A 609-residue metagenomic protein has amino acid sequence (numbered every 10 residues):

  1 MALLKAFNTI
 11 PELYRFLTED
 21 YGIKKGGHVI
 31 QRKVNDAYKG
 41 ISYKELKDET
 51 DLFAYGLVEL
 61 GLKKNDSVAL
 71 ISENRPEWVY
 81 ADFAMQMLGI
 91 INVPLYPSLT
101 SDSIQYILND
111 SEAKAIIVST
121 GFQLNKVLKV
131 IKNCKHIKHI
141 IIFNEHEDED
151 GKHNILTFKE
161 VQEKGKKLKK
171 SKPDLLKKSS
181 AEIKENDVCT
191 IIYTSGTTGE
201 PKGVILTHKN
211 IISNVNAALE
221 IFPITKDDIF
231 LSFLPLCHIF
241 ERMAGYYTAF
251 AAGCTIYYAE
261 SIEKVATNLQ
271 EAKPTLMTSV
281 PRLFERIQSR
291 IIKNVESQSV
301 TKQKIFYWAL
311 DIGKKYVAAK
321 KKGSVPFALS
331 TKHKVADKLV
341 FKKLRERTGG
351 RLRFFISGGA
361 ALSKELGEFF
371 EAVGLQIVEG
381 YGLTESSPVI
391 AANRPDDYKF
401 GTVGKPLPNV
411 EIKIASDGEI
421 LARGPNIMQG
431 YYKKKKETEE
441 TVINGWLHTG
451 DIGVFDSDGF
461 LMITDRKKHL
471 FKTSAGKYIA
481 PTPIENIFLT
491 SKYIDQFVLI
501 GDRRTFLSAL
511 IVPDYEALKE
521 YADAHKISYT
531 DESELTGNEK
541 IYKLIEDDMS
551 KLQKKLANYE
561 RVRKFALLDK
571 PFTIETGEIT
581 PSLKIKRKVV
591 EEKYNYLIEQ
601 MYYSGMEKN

Functional and structural regions predicted by a protein language model:
Y14-I41, D569-P571: AMP-dependent adenylate-forming
V29-F83, T100-Q105, T157-E163, L206-H208: Conserved AMP-binding/adenylate-forming core of the ANL superfamily
G40-K44, C189-V215: Conserved AMP-binding A3 loop
M87-K164, L544: Structural core segment of the AMP-binding/adenylate-forming
L99-K132, N214-L231, I262-L276, R347: Conserved ATP-dependent adenylate/AMP-binding module captured primarily in the ANL superfamily
I142, K166-Y193, E200, P223-I229: Conserved pre-ATP/AMP-binding loop-to-beta segment of ANL
I212-I229, L236-F341, R351: Conserved AMP-binding/adenylation subdomain of ANL enzymes
P406-A415, E419-T473, T490: Conserved ATP-binding/catalytic segment of the ANL
